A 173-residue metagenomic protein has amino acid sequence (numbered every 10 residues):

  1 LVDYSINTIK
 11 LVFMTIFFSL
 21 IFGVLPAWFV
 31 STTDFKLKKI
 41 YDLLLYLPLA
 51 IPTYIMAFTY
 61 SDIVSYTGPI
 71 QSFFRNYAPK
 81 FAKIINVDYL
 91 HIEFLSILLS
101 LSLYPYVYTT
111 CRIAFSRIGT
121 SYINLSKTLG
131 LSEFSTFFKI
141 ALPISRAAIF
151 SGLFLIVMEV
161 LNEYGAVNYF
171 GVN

Functional and structural regions predicted by a protein language model:
L1-S116, I144-G165, Y169: Membrane-water interface segments at the C-terminal ends of transmembrane alpha-helices in multi-pass inner-membrane
L47, K127-T128: Short, amphipathic alpha-helical segments
I118-S121: Short glycine/proline-centered loop/turn elements that form peptide/ligand docking sites
L129-L131, P143: Glycine/proline-centered hinge or cleavage motifs at structural transition points of membrane proteins
F134: Gly/Ser-rich helix-loop-strand patches that form or flank binding pockets for ribonucleotide-derived cofactors
